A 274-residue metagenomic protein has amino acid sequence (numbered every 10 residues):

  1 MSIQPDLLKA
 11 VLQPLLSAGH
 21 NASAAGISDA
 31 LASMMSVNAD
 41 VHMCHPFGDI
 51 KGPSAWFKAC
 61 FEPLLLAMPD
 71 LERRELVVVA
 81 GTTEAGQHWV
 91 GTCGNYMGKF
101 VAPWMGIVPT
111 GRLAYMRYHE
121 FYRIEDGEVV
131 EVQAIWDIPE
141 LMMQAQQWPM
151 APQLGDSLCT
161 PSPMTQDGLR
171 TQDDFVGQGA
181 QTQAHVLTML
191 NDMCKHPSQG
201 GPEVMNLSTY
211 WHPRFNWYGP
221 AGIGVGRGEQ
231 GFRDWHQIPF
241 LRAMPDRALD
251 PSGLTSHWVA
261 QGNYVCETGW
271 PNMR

Functional and structural regions predicted by a protein language model:
M1-R274: C-terminal and inter-domain tail/linker signature
